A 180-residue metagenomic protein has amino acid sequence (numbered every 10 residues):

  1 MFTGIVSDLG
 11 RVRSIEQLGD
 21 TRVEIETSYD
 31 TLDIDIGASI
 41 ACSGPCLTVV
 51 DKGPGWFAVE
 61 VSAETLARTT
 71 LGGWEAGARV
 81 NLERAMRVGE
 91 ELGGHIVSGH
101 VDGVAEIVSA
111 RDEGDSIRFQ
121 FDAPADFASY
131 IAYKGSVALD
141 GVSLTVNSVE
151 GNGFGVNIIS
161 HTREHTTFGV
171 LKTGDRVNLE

Functional and structural regions predicted by a protein language model:
M1-E180: Conserved loop->alpha-helix
